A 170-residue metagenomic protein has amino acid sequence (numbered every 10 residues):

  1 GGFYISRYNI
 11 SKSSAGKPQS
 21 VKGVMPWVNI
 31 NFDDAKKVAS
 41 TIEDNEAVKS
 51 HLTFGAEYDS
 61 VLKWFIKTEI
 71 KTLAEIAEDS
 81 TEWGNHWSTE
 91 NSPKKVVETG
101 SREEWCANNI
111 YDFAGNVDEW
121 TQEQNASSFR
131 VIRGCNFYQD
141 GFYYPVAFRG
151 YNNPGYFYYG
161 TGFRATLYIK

Functional and structural regions predicted by a protein language model:
G1-D112: Short aromatic-cysteine micro-motif
G2-Y4, V117, G162: Short hydrophobic-acidic sequence motifs that mark active-site Asp/Glu residues
N9-K12, Q122-S127, Y168-K170: Acidic glycine-/aspartate-rich tracts in secreted/extracellular proteins
N29-E43, V48-T53, L62, S127-K170: Disulfide-stabilized, aromatic/cysteine-rich ligand-recognition loop
D112-F113, G160: Residue-level recognition of short, solvent-exposed, well-ordered loop/turn junctions that link secondary-structure
A114-Q122: Active-site-proximal beta-strands of protease catalytic cores
